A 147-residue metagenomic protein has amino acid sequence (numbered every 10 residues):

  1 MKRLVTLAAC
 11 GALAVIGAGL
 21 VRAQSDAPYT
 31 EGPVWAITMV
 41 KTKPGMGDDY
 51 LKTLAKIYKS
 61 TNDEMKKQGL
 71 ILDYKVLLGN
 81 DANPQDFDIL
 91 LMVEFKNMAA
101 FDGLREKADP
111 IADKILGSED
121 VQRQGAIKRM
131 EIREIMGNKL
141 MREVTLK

Functional and structural regions predicted by a protein language model:
M1-G11: Bacterial N-terminal signal peptides that target proteins for export
I16-A23: Sec/Tat signal peptide C-region and signal peptidase I cleavage site
Q24-D49: Immediate post-signal-peptide N-terminus of mature secreted/exported proteins
D26-Y29, S60, E64-L72, M92-K139: An amphipathic, aromatic/His-enriched active-site/gating alpha helix that lines ligand/cofactor pockets
I37-K41, L77-G79, E94-F95, N138-E143: Active-site-proximal beta-strand/loop segments in catalytic clefts of secreted hydrolases
T38, Y50, L91, F101: Hydrophobic pocket/interface hotspot
K43-L90: N-terminal, post-signal-peptide region of Sec/Tat-exported proteins
D81-P84, D102, K139-K147: A beta-strand edge to alpha-helix "cap/lid" segment located at domain peripheries
